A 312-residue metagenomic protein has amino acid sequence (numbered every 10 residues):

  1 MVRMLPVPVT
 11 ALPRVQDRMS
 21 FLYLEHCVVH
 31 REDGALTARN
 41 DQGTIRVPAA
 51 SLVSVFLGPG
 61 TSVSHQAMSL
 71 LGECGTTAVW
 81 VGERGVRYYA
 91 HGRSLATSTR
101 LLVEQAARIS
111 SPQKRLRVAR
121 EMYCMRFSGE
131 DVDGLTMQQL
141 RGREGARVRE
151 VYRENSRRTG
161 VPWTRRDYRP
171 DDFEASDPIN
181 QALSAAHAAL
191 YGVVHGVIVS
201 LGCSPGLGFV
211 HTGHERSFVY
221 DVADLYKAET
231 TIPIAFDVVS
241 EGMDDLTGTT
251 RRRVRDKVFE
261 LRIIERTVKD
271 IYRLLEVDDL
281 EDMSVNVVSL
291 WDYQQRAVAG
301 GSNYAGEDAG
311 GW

Functional and structural regions predicted by a protein language model:
V2-T10, D17-M19, H26-C27, E73 (+1 more regions): Active-site helix-to-loop segments that bind/position phosphate- or nucleotide-bearing substrates and donors across
P8-L36, D41, I45: N- or domain-start disorder-to-order transition segments that initiate the globular core
L24, Q42, G58, G202-S204: Residue-level signal for pocket-adjacent positions within structured domains
G43-T99: Glycine/small-residue-rich interface belts in oligomeric ring/scaffold proteins and their assembly partners
